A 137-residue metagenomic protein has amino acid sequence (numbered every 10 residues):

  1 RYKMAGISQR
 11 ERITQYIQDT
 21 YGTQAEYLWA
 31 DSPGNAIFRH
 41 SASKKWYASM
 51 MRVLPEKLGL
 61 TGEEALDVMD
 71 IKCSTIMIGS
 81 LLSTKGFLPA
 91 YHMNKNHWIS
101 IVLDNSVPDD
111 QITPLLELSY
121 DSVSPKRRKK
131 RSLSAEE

Functional and structural regions predicted by a protein language model:
R1-E137: Charge-dense, helix-prone N-terminal extensions
